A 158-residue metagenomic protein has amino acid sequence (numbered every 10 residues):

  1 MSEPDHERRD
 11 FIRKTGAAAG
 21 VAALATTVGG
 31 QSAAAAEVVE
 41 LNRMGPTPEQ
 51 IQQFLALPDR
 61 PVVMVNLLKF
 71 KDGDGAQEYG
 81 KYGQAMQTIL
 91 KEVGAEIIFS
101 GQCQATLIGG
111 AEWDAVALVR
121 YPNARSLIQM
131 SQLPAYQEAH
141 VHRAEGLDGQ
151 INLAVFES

Functional and structural regions predicted by a protein language model:
M1-H6: N-terminal secretory signal peptides
D10-A115, P122-Q129, F156-S158: Short S/T/G/P-rich N-terminal loop/turn motif that feeds into the first structured element of a domain
A85-L90, V119-Y121, A139-R143, I151: Short, surface-exposed linear patches
R125-S158: Short, Lys/Arg-rich amphipathic alpha-helical interaction segments that bind nucleic acids or acidic protein surfaces
